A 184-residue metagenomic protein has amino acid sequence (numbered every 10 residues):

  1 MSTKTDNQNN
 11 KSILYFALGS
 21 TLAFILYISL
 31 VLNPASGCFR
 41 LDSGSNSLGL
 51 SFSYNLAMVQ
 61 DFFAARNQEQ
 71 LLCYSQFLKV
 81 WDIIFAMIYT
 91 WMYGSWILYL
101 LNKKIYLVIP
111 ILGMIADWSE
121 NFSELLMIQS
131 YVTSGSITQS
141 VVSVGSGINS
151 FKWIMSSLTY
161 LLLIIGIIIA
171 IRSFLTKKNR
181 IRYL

Functional and structural regions predicted by a protein language model:
M1-N7: Short, Lys/Arg-rich, polar N-terminal cytosolic tail immediately upstream of the first transmembrane signal-anchor
N9-S45: N-terminal signal-anchor transmembrane alpha helix
N10-S20, L98-I115: Interfacial segments of alpha-helical transmembrane regions
A35-Y74: Extracytosolic (periplasmic/ER-lumenal) interhelical loops and adjacent juxtamembrane/interface segments of multi-pass
Y74-L98, Y160-I164: Hydrophobic alpha-helical transmembrane segments
V80, I84, I111-I115, F151: Hydrophobic residues within alpha-helical transmembrane segments of multi-pass solute transporters/permease subunits
M114-I171: Alpha-helical transmembrane segments of multi-pass integral membrane proteins, characterized by long hydrophobic
I165-L184: Cytosolic juxtamembrane helix at the C-terminal end of the final transmembrane segment
